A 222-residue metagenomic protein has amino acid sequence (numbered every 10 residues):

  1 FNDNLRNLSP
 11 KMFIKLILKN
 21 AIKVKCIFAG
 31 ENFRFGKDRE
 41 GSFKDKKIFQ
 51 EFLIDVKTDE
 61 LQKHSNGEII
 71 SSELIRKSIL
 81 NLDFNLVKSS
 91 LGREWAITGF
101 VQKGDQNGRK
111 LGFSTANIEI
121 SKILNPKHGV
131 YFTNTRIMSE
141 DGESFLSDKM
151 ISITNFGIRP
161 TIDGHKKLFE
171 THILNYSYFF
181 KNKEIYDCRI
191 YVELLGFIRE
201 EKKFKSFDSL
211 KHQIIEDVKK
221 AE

Functional and structural regions predicted by a protein language model:
D3-N4: A conserved beta-strand->alpha-helix junction
N7-S114, K205-S209: Classical nucleotidyltransferase
G104-E222: Phosphate/ribose-recognition catalytic cores of enzymes acting on nucleotide-derived substrates
